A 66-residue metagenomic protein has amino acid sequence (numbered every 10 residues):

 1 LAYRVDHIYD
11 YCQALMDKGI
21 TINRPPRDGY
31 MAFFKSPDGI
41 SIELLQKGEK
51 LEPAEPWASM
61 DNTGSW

Functional and structural regions predicted by a protein language model:
A2-Y3: Active-site scaffold segments
Y9-W66: Vicinal oxygen chelate
